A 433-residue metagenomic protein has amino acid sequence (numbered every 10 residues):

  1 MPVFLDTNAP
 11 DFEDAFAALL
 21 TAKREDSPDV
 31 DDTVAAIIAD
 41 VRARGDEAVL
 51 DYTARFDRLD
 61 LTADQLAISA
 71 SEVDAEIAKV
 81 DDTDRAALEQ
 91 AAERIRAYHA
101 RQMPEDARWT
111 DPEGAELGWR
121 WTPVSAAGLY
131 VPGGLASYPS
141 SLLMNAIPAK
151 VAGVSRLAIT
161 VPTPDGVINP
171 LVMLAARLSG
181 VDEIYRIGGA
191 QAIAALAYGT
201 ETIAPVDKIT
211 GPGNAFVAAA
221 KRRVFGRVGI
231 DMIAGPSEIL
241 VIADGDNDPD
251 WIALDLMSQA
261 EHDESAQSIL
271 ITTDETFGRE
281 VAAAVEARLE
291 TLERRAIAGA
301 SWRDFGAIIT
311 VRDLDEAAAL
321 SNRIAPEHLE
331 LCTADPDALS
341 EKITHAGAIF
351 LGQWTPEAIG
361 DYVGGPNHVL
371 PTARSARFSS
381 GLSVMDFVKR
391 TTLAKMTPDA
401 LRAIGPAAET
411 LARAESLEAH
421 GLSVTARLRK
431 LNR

Functional and structural regions predicted by a protein language model:
M1-S125: N-terminal Rossmann-like NAD(P)+-binding subdomain of aldehyde/semialdehyde dehydrogenases
V3-N8, E183-G188, I308-D313: Short acidic-hydrophobic, aromatic-tinged amphipathic segments that line or gate anion-handling sites
W109-L174: Conserved small-residue-rich beta-alpha loop and adjacent elements that most often cradle the phosphate/pyrophosphate
M144-S155, R177-S179, A197-I203, K221-R223 (+1 more regions): Alpha-helix C-terminal capping segments
G180-Q267: Conserved NAD(P)+-binding/catalytic subdomain of aldehyde/semialdehyde dehydrogenases
M232-D304, I308: A conserved active-site cap/scaffold subdomain adjacent to cofactor or substrate pockets
N322-R433: C-terminal core of ALDH-fold dehydrogenases
